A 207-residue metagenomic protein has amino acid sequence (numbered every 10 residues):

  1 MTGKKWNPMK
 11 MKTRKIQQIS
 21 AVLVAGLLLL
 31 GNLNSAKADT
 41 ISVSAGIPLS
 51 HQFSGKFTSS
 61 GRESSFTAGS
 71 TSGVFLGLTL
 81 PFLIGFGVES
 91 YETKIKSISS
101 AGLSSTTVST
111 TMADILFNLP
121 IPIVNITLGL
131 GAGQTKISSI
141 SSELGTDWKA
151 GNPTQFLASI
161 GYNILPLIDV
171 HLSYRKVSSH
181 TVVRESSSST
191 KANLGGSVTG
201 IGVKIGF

Functional and structural regions predicted by a protein language model:
M1-I41: Cleavable N-terminal export/targeting peptides
A38-Q52: Short N-terminal segments immediately surrounding and downstream of signal-peptide cleavage
I47-H51, V74-E143, K149-N152, Y162-I164 (+2 more regions): Gram-negative (and chloroplast) outer-membrane scaffold detector with strong preference for beta-barrel transmembrane
S50-V74, K149-A150, S188: Surface-exposed strand-loop-strand hairpins of Gram-negative outer-membrane beta-barrel proteins
D169-Y174: Conserved active-site loop/cleft motifs that coordinate metal ions or position small ligands
T181-A192: Solvent-exposed loop segments that connect transmembrane elements
